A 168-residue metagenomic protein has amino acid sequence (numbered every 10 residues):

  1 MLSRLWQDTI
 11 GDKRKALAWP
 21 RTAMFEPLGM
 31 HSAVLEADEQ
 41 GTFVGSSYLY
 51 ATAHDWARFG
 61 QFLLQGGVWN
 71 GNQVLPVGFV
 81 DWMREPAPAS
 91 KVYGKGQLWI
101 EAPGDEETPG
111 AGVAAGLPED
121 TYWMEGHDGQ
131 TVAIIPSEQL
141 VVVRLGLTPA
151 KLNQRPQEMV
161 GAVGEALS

Functional and structural regions predicted by a protein language model:
M1-M24, W56-L63, Q139-V142: Alpha-helical scaffold elements that line and support the substrate/ligand-binding pocket of soluble hydrolases
G11-S47, G78: Active-site helix/loop module of the DD-peptidase/beta-lactamase fold, centered on the serine-lysine SxxK catalytic
A16, P20, T52-W56, L75 (+3 more regions): Stable alpha-helical elements in mature extracytoplasmic
M30-A37, R84-V141: Active-site Gly/Thr loop motif
Q40-F43, L63, G67, G104-D105 (+2 more regions): Solvent-exposed loop/turn segments at secondary-structure junctions within structured extracellular/periplasmic domains
S46-L64, T108-G110: Long, charge-rich low-complexity segments
G67-A89: Active-site/pore-lining binding-face segments in mid-to-C-terminal subdomains
T121-S168: Structured C-terminal helix/loop/strand segments within mature extracytoplasmic catalytic/sensor domains
